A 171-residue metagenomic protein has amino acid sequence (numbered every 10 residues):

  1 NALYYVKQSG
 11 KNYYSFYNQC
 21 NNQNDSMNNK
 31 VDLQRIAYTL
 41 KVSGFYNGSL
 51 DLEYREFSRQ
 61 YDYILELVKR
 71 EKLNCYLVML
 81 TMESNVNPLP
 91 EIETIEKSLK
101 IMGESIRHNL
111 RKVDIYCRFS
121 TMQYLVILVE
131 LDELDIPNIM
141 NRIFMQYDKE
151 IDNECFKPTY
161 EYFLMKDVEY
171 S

Functional and structural regions predicted by a protein language model:
N1-S9, S15-R35, Y116, V126-V129 (+2 more regions): Cyclic nucleotide signaling catalytic output domains
L40-L73, E104-H108: Short regulatory alpha-helical coupling segments that immediately precede and/or link into cyclic nucleotide signaling
L40-Y46, V68-K69, M79-T94, L110: Active-site loop/short helix in cyclic nucleotide turnover domains
R55-D62, R70-L89, S98-K100, M122: Catalytic-site or vestigial catalytic-site microsegments of nucleotide-handling domains
E66-R70, L77, L99-D135, N153: Conserved helix-loop-beta segment at the catalytic/binding core of cyclic-nucleotide signaling proteins
N87-S98, V126-R142: Short helix/loop segment flanking the catalytic signature motif in cyclic-nucleotide metabolism enzymes
M102-I106, I139-Y147: Short amphipathic alpha-helices in soluble, non-transmembrane regions that often serve as interface/regulatory elements
